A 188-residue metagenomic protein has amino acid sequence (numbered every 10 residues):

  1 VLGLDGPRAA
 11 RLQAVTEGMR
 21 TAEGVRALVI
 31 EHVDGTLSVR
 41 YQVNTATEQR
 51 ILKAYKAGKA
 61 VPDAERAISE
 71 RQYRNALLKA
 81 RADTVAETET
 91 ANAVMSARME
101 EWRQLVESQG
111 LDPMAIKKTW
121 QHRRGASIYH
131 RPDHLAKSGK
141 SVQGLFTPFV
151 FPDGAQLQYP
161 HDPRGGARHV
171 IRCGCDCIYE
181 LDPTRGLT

Functional and structural regions predicted by a protein language model:
V1-Q72: Structured, charged N-terminal subsegments at the starts of enzyme catalytic cores and at intra-chain domain/subunit
V15-M19, E23-V25, I30, A67-T188: Activation/maturation switch segments at domain boundaries
